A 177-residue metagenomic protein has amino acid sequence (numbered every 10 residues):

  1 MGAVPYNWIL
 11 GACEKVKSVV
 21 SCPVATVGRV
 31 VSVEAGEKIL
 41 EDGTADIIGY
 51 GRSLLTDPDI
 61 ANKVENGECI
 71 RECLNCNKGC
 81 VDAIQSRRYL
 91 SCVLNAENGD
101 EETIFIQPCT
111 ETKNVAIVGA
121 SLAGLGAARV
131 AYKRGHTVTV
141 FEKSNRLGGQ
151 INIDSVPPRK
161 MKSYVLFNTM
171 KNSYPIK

Functional and structural regions predicted by a protein language model:
M1-V118, L122-V138, R146: Flavin-dependent oxidoreductase catalytic cores
I117-I176: Beta1-alpha1 glycine-rich phosphate/pyrophosphate-binding loop at the start of Rossmann-like nucleotide-binding domains
